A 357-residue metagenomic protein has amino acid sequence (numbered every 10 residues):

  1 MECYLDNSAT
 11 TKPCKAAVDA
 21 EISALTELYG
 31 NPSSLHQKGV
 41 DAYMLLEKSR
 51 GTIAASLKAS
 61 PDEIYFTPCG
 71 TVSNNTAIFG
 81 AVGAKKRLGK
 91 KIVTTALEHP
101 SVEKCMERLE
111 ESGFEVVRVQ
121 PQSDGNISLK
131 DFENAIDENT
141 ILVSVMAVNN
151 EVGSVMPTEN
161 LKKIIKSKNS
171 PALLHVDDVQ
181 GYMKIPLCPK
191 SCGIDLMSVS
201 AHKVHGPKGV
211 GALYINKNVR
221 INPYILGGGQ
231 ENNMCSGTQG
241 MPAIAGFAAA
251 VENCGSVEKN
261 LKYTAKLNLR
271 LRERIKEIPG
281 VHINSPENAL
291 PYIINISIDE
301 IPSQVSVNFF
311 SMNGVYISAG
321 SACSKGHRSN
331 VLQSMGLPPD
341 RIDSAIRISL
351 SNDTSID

Functional and structural regions predicted by a protein language model:
M1-D357: Pyridoxal 5′-phosphate
